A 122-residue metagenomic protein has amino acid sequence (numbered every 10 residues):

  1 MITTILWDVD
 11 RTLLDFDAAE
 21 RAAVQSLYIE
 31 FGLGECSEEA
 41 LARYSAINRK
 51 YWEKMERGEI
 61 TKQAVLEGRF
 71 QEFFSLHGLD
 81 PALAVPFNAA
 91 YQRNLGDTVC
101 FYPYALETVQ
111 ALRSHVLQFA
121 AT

Functional and structural regions predicted by a protein language model:
M1-I2, H115: A short, charged/proline- and glycine-enriched loop that marks the coil->beta-strand transition at the N-terminal
I2-Y102: N-terminal helical cap/lid subdomain that shapes the substrate entry/recognition surface in HAD-like hydrolases
P86-N88, G96-C100, A105-T122: Substrate-recognition element of Asp-dependent hydrolases with the DxDx(T/V) motif
